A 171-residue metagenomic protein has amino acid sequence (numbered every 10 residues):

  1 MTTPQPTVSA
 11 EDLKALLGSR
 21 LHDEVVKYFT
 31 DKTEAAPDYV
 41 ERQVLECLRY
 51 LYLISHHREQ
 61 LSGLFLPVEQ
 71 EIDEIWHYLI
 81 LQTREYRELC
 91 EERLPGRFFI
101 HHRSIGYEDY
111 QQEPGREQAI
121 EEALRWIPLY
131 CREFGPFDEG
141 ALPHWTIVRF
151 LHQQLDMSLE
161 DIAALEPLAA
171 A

Functional and structural regions predicted by a protein language model:
M1-A171: Intrinsically disordered, low-complexity, repeat-rich regions that form long N- or C-terminal tails or large
